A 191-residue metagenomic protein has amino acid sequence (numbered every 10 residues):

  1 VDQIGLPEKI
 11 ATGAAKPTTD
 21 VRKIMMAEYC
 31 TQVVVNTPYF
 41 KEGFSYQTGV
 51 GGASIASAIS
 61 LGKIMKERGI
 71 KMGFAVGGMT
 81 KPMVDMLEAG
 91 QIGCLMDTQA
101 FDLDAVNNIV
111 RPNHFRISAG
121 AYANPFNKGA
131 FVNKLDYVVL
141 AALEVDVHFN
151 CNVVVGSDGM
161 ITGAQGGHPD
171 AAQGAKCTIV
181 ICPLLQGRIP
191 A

Functional and structural regions predicted by a protein language model:
V1-S45, A56-M65, G69-G73, P82-A191: Conserved phosphate- and dinucleotide-binding cores of soluble alpha/beta proteins, encompassing both enzyme active
T48: Conserved N-terminal Rossmann-fold NAD(P)-binding element of oxidoreductases
G51: Beta-strand-loop-alpha "switch" segments that mediate conformational coupling across diverse proteins
